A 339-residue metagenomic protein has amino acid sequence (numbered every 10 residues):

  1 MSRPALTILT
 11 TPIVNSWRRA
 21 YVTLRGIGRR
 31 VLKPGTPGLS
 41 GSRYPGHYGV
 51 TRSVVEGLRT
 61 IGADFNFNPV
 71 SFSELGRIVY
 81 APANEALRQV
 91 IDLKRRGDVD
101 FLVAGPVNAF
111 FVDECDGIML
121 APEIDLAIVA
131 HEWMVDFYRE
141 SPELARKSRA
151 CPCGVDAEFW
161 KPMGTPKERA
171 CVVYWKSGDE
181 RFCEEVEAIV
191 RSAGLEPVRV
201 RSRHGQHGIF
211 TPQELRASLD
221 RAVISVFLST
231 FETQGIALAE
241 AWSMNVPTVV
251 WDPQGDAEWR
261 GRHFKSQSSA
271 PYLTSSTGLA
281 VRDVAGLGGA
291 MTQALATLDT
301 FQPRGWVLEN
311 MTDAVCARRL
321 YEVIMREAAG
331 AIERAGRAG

Functional and structural regions predicted by a protein language model:
M1-Q89, A314, R318, E322-R326 (+1 more regions): N-terminal pre-catalytic "stem/leader" segment of glycosyltransferase-like enzymes
G41-S42, F137, V155-L215: Conserved catalytic-core segment of nucleotide-activated headgroup transferases in glycan assembly
T51-L126, E132-D136: Extended catalytic core of nucleotide-activated donor transferases of GT-like folds
D116-G117, P212-R216, G235, L287: Acidic, amphipathic alpha-helical patches
D125-D136, L144-W160: Donor nucleotide-sugar binding/catalytic pocket of nucleotide-sugar-dependent glycosyltransferases
F210-A222, S243: Short acidic alpha-helix that forms the nucleotide-activated donor recognition element in Leloir-type transferases
A217-T233: Acidic donor-binding loop of glycosyltransferase active sites
T230-N310: Catalytic binding pocket for nucleotide-activated donors in carbohydrate/polymer assembly enzymes
